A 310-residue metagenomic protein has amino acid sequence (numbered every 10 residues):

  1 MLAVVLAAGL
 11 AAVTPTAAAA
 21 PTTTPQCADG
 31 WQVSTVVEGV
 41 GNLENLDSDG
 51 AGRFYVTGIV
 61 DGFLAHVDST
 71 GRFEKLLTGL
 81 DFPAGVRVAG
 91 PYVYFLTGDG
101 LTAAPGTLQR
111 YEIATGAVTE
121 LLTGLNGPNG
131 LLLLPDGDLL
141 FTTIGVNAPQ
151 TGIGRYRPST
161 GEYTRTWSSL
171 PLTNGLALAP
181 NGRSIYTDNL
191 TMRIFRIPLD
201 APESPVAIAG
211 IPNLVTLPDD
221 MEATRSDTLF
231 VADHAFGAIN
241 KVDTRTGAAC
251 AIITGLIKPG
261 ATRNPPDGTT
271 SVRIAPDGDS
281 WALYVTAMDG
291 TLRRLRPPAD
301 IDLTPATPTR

Functional and structural regions predicted by a protein language model:
M1-A20: Secretory targeting and sorting signals
A20-G30, G58-D61: Blade/loop signatures of beta-propeller domains
G30-V37, G71-L77, G116-L122, E162-S168 (+2 more regions): A short beta-strand motif characteristic of beta-propeller blades
V37-F54, G79-G106, T123-T142, N147-Q150 (+5 more regions): Beta-rich, blade/repeat-based domains predominating in secreted/periplasmic proteins but also intracellular
V56-E74: Beta-propeller domains
F63-A65, G106-Q109, T151-G154, R193-F195 (+2 more regions): A short loop-to-beta-strand structural motif that recurs across blades of beta-propeller domains
V67-R72, Y111-G116, Y156-G161, P198-E203 (+2 more regions): Short loop/turn segments that connect beta-strands within beta-propeller blades
A235-G290, R296-R310: C-terminal closing repeat unit and adjoining cap/tail of repeat-based domains
